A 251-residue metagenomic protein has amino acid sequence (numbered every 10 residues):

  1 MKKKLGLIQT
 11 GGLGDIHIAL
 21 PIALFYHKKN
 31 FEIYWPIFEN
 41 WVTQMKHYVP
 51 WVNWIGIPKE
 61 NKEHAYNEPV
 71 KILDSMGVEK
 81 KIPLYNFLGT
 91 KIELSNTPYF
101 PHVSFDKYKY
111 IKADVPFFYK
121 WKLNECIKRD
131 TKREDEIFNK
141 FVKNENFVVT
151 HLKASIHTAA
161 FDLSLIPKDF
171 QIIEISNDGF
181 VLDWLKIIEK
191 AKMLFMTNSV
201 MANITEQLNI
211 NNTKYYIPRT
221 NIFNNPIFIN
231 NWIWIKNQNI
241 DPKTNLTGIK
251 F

Functional and structural regions predicted by a protein language model:
M1-F251: Catalytic machinery of carbohydrate-active enzymes, primarily nucleotide-sugar-dependent glycosyltransferases
